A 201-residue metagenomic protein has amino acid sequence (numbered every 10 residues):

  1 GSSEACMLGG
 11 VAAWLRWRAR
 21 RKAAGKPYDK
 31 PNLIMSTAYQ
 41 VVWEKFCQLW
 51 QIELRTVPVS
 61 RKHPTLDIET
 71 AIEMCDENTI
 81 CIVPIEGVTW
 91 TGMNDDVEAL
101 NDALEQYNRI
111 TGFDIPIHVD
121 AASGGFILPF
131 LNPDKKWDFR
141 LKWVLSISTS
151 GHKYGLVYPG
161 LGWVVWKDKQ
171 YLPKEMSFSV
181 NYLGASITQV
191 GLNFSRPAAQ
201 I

Functional and structural regions predicted by a protein language model:
G1-K26, W43-E44: Conserved beta-loop-alpha segment that forms the PLP phosphate-binding cup at the N-terminus of a helix
S2, K26-D102, P133: PLP-dependent aminotransferase-class I/II
R16-Y28, I52-R55, H63, E77-N78 (+3 more regions): Secondary-structure transition/capping motifs at alpha-helix termini and the adjoining loop/turn into the next element
A23-S36, F113-A122, I147, V180-N181: Beta-strand segments within the central parallel beta-sheet cores of soluble alpha/beta enzyme folds
Y39, V88, A121-G125, K153: Active-site-proximal loop/turn and secondary-structure-junction residues that shape catalytic pockets, frequently
N94-N132: Catalytic PLP-binding core of fold-type I/II PLP enzymes
F130, W137-I201: Active-site C-terminal subdomain of aminotransferase-like
